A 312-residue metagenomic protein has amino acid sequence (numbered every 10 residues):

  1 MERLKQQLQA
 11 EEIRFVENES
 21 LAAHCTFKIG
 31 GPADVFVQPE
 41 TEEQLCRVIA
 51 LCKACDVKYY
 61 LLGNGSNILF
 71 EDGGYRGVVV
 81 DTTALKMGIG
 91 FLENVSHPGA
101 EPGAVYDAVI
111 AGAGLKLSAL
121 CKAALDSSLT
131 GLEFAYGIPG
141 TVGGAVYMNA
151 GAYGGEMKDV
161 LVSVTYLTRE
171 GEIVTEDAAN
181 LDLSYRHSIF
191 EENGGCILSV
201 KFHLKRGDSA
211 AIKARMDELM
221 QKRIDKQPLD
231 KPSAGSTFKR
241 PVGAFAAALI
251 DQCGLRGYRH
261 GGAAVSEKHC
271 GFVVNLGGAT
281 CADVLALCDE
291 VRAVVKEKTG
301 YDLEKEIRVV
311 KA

Functional and structural regions predicted by a protein language model:
M1-V142: Anion-binding (especially nucleotide phosphate/pyrophosphate-binding) glycine-rich loop and adjoining beta-alpha core
K5, L45-I49, C121-A124, K213-M216 (+2 more regions): A generic alpha-helix structural signal
V16-E17, C25, I68, L167-A286 (+1 more regions): Phosphate/pyrophosphate- and phosphate-bearing ligand-binding catalytic cores of soluble enzymes
G30, V37-E42, L69-I89, Y147-D177 (+1 more regions): Structural signature of FAD isoalloxazine-binding scaffolds in flavoprotein oxidoreductases
G31-P32, N64-S66, Y75-V78, L115 (+7 more regions): Gly/Ser/Thr-rich helix-start
L51-A54, L255, E290: Short, solvent-exposed amphipathic alpha-helical segments in soluble enzyme and RNA/protein-processing domains
C55, L62-N64, V160, K231-P232 (+1 more regions): Short, basic and Ser/Thr-rich N-terminal targeting/leader segments
N67-I68, C121-A124, L132-Y136, N149-E156 (+2 more regions): A generic local secondary-structure boundary/capping motif
